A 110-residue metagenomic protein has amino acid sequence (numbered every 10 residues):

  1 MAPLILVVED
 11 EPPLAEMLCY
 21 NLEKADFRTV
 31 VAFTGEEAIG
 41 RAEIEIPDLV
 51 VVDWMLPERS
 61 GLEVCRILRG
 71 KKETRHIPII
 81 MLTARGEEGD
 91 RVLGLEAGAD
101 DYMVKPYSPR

Functional and structural regions predicted by a protein language model:
A2, I46-D48, E73-P78: His-Asp phosphorelay/catalytic-motif detector in bacterial-type signaling
L6, V31-L49: Acidic, metal-coordinating helix/loop segments flanking the phosphotransfer/catalytic sites of two-component signaling
E9: Conserved acidic carboxylate
A15, P57, R75, E87 (+1 more regions): The feature encodes the CheY-like receiver
E16-K24: Charged docking surfaces used in two-component/phosphorelay signaling
R28, V50, W54-M55, I80 (+1 more regions): The short loop immediately C-terminal to the conserved phospho-acceptor aspartate in CheY-like receiver
